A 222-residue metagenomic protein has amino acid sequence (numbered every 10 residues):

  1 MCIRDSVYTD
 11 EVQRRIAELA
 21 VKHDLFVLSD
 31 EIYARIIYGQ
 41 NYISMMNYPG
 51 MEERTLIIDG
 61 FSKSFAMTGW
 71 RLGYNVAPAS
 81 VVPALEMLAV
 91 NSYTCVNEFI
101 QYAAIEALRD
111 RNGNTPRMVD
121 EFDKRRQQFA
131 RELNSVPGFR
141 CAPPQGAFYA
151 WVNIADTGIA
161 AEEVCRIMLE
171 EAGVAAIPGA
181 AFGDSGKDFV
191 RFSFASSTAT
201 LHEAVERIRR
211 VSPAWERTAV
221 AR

Functional and structural regions predicted by a protein language model:
R4-R222: PLP-dependent class I/II
